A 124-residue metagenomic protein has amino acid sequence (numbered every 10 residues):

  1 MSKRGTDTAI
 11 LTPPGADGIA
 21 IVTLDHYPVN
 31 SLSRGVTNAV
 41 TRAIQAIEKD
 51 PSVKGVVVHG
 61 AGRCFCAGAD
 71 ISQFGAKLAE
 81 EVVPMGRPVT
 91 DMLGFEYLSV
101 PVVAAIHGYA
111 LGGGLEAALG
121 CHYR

Functional and structural regions predicted by a protein language model:
M1-A61: Conserved CoA-thioester-binding segment of acyl-CoA-metabolizing enzymes
V22, V58, D70, A117-A118: Hydrophobic/aromatic residues within transmembrane alpha-helices of multi-pass small-molecule transporters
S31, C66, G113: Residues that form or flank phosphate/diphosphate-binding pockets in enzymes that use nucleotide phosphates
A39, G60-G94, A110: Glycine- (often His-adjacent) and acidic-residue-rich active-site loop that binds/positions the CoA thioester
A46-K49, A76, G94-Y97: Secondary-structure boundary motif
L93-R124: Glycine-rich beta-to-alpha active-site loop
